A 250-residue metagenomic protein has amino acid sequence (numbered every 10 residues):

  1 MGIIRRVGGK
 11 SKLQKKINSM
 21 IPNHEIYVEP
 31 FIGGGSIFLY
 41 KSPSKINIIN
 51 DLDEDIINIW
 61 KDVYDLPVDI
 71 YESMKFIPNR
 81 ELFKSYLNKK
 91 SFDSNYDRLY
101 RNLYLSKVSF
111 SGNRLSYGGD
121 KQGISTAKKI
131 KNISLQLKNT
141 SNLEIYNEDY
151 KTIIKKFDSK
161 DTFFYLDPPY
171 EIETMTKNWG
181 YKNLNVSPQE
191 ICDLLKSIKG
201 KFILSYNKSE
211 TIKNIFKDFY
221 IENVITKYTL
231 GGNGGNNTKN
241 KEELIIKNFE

Functional and structural regions predicted by a protein language model:
M1-L13, M20, Y64-K177, V186 (+1 more regions): SAM-dependent nucleic-acid methyltransferase catalytic core
S19, N23-N88: SAM cofactor-binding core of SAM-dependent methyltransferases, primarily the Rossmann-like beta-alpha-beta module
N23-I26, K45-I46, T140-L143, K196-F202: Short active-site oxyanion
I32-S36, I130-I133, Y206-E210: Short, polar loop motifs at secondary-structure junctions
F38-P43, K156-S159, I212-D218: Short loop/helix-cap segments at secondary-structure boundaries that form the rim of catalytic
L52-I56, Y170-E171, I225-G232: Short, acidic/turn-prone active-site loops that include or flank metal/cofactor- and phosphate-binding residues
L184-E250: Long, positively charged, glycine-interspersed low-complexity recognition regions
